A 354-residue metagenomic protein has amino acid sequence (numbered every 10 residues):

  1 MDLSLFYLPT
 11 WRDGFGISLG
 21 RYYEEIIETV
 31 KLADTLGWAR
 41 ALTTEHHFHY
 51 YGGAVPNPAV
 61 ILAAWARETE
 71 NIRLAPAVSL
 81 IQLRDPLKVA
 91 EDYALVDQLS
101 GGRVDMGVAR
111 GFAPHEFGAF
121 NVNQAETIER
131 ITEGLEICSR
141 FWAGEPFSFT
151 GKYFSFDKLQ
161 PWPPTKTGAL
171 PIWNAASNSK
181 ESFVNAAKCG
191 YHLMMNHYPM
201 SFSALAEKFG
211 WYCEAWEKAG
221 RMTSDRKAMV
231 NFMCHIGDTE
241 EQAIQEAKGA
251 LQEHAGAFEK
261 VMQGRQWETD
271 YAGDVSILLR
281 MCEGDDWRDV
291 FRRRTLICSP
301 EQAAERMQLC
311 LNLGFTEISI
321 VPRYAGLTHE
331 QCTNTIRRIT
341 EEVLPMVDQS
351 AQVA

Functional and structural regions predicted by a protein language model:
M1-E68, I72-R73, G168-L170, A354: N-terminal beta1-alpha1-beta2 module of alpha/beta enzyme domains
L3, G37, E45, W65 (+9 more regions): Conserved, mostly hydrophobic/aromatic
L3-L5, A41-T43, L74-P76, V104-V108 (+4 more regions): Hydrophobic faces of well-ordered beta-strands that scaffold small-molecule active sites in alpha/beta enzyme cores
L5, I128-P161, S203-F315, D348-A354: An alpha-helical appendage that flanks or caps ligand/catalytic pockets
P9-Y23, S79-L87, G168-N178, C234-G237 (+1 more regions): Active-site mouth loops of central-metabolism enzymes
G20-L32, D92, A176-V184, P300-L309: Short, acidic/polar
R40-I61, L80, F112, Y198-M200 (+1 more regions): Glycine-rich, proline-tolerant flexible connector loops at the mouths of alpha/beta enzymes
D85-Y191, S203-A206, G210, E214-D225: Internal, glycine-rich beta/alpha segment that forms the wall or movable "lid" of small-molecule/cofactor binding
